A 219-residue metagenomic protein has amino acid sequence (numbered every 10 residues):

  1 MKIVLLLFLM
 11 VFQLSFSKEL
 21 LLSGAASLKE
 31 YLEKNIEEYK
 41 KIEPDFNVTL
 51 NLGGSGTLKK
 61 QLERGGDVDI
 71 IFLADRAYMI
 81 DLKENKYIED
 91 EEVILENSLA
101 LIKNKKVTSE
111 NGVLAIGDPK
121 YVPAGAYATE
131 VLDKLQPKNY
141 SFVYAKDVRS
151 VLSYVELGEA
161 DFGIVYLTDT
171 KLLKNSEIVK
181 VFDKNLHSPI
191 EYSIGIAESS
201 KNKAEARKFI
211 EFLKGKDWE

Functional and structural regions predicted by a protein language model:
L5-S17: Hydrophobic h-region of N-terminal signal peptides that target proteins for export in Gram-negative bacteria
Q13, K41-N47: Polybasic, low-complexity, intrinsically disordered segments
S17-E38, I42, G56, R64 (+1 more regions): Exported/periplasmic ABC-transporter solute-binding proteins
D45-L62: Central regulatory/effector-binding core of bacterial HTH transcription factors
